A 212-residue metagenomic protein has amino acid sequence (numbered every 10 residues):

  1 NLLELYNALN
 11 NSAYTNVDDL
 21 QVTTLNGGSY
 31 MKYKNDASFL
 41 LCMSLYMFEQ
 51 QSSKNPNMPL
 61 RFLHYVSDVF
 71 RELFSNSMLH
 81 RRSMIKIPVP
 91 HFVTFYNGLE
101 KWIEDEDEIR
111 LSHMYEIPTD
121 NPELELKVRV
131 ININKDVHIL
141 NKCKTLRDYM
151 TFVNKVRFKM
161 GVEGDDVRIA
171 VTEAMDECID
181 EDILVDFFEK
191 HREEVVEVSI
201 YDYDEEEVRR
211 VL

Functional and structural regions predicted by a protein language model:
N1-L212: Elongated, amphipathic alpha-helical interaction scaffolds
